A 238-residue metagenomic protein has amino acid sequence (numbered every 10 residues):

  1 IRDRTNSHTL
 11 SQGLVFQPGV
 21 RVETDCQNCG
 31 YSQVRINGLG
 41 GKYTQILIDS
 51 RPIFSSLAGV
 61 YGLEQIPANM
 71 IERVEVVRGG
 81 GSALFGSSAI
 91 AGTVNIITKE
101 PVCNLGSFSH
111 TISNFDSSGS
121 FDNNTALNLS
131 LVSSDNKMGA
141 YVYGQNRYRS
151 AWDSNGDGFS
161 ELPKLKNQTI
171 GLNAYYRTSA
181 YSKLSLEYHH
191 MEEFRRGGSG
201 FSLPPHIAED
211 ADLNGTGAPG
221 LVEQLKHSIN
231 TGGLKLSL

Functional and structural regions predicted by a protein language model:
R2-T9, T24-N69, R78-N95, K99-C103 (+1 more regions): Flexible, glycine/serine/threonine-rich loop segments and coil->beta-strand junctions that form periplasmic-facing
L14: Active-site-adjacent helical/loop segments in soluble small-molecule enzymes
Q27, S87, S118-D122, E161-N167 (+1 more regions): Transmembrane beta-barrel outer-membrane domains
S32, I90-G92, G106, N123-L127 (+3 more regions): Hydrophobic, lipid-facing positions within transmembrane beta-strands of outer-membrane proteins
N37, V77, I97, A126-V132 (+3 more regions): Transmembrane beta-barrel domains of outer membrane proteins
C103-G106, T111-S113, S117, N128-L221: Periplasmic-side early beta-strands and strand-to-turn transitions of outer-membrane beta-barrels
N214, L221-S228, L236: Gram-negative and organellar
